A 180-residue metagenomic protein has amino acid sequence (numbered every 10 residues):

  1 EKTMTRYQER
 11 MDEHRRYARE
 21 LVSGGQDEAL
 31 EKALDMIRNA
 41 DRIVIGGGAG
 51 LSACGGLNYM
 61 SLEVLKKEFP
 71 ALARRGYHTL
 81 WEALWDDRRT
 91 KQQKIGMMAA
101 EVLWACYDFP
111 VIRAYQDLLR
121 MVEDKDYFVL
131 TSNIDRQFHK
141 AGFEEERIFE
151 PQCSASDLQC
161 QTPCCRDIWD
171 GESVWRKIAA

Functional and structural regions predicted by a protein language model:
E1-A180: Conserved catalytic core of sirtuin-type NAD+-dependent deacylases
